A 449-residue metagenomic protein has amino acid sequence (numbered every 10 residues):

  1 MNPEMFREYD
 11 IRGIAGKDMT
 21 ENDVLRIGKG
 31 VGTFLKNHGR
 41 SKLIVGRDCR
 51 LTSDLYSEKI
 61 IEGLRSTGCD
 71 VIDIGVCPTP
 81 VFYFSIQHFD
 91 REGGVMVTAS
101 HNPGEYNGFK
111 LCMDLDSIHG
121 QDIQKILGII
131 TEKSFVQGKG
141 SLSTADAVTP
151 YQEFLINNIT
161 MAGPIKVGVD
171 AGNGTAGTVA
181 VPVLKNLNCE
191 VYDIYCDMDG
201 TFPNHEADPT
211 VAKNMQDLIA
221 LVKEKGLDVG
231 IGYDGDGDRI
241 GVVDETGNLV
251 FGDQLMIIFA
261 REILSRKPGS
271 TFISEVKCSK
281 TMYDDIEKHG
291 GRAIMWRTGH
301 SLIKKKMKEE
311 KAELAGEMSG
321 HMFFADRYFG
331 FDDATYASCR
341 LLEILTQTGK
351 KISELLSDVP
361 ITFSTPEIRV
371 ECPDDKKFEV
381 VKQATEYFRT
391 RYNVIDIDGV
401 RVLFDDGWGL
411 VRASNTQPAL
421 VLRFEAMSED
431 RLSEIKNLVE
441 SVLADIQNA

Functional and structural regions predicted by a protein language model:
M1-E62, S66-G68, T144-V167: An N-terminal, well-structured beta->alpha segment
K42-Y106, V183-V243: N-terminal small/polar loop signature for handling phosphorylated ligands or for N-terminal nucleophile
V71-P80, L249-G252, S274-E275, W296-R297: Active-site nucleophile and cofactor-binding loops and adjacent substrate-binding regions of central metabolic enzymes
E92-S100, G104-Y106, V222-D244, L249 (+2 more regions): Glycine-rich phosphate-binding loop
G104-E105, L111-G120, G128, A162-G163 (+2 more regions): Replace "Mg2+/Mn2+-dependent" with "divalent metal-dependent
E105-K225: Gly/Ser/Thr-enriched, mixed-charge loops and adjacent short helices that form phosphate/oxyanion-binding elements
S265-A449: Phosphate-binding and adjacent anionic-ligand microenvironments
